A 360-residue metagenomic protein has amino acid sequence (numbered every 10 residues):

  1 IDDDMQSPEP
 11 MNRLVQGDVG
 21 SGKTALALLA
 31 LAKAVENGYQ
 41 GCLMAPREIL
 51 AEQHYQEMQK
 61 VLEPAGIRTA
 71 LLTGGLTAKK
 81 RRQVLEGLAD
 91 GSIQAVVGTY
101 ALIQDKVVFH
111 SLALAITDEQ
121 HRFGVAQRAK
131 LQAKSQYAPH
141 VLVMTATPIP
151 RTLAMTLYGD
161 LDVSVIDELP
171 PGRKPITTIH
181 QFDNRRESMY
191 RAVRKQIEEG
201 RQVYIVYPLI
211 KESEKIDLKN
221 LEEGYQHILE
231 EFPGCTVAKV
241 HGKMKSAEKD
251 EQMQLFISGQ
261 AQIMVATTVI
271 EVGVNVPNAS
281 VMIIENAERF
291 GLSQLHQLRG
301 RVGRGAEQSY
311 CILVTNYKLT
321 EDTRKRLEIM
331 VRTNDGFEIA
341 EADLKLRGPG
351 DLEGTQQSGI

Functional and structural regions predicted by a protein language model:
D3-E328, E338-D343: Inter-lobe coupling/hinge segments of SF2-like helicase ATPases
V331: A glycine-rich beta-turn/hairpin centered on an aromatic-Pro dipeptide
N334-I360: C-terminal or mid-to-C-terminal helical accessory/interaction module adjacent to the motor/catalytic core
